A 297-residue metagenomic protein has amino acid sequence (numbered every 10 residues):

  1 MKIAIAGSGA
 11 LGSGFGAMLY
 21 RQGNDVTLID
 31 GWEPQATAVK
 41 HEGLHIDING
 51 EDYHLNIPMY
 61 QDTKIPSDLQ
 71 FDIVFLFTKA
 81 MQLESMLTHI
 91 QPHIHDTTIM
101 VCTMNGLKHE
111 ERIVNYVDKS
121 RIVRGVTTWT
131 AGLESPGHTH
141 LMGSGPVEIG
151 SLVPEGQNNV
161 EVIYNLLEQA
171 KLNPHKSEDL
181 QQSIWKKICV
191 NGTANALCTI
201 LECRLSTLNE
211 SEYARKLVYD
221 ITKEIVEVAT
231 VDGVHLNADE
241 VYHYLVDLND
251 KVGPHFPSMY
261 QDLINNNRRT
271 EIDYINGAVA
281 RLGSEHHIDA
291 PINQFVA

Functional and structural regions predicted by a protein language model:
M1, D72, G145: Nucleotide donor/acceptor-binding cores
M1-D52: NAD(P)+-binding Rossmann beta1-loop-alpha1 motif at the extreme N-terminus of oxidoreductases
A17, R21, T88-P92, N115 (+2 more regions): Short, well-ordered alpha-helices that flank and scaffold nucleotide-derived cofactor binding pockets
D30, G50, T63, M104 (+4 more regions): Residues at the C-termini of beta-strands that transition into short coil/loop
Y53-H138: Rossmann-like NAD(P)(H) cofactor-binding subdomain of soluble oxidoreductases
P92-H93, Y116-R121, P136-A238: Internal alpha-helical scaffold of NAD(P)-dependent oxidoreductase catalytic cores
E168, Y219-A297: NAD(P)-dependent Rossmann-like dehydrogenase/reductase catalytic/cofactor-binding core
